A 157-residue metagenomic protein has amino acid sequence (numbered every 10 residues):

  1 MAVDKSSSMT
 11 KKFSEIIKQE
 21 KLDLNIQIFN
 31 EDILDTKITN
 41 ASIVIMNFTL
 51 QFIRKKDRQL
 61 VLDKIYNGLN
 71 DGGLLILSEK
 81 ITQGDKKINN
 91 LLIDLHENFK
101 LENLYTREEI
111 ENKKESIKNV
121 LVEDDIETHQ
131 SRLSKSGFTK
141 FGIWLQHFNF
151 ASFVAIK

Functional and structural regions predicted by a protein language model:
M1-D35: Class I SAM-dependent methyltransferase SAM/SAH-binding core
N30-E31, E79, L145: Short loop/edge segments at beta-strand edges and connector loops that shape dinucleotide/nucleotide cofactor-binding
L34-V44: A short acidic, Gly/Pro-enriched loop at the edge of an enzyme's catalytic core that lines a small-molecule cofactor
S42-D57: A short SAM/SAH-binding and catalytic strip from SAM-dependent methyltransferases
Q59-D71: A short glycine-rich, Lys/Arg-flanked "PGG" loop and its adjoining helix->strand segment in the class I
G72-K80: Conserved beta-strand signature within the Rossmann-like core of class I S-adenosyl-L-methionine
K80-S136: C-terminal alpha-helical "lid/dimerization" subdomain adjacent to the S-adenosyl-L-methionine
Q130-K157: Core SAM-dependent methyltransferase catalytic element
